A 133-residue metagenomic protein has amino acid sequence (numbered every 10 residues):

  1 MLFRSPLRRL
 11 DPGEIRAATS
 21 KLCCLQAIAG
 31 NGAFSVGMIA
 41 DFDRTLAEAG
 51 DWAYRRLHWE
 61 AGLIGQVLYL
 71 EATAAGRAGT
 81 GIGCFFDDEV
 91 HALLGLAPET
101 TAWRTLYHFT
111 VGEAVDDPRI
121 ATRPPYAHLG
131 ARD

Functional and structural regions predicted by a protein language model:
M1-D133: Acidic, surface-exposed loops and disordered segments
